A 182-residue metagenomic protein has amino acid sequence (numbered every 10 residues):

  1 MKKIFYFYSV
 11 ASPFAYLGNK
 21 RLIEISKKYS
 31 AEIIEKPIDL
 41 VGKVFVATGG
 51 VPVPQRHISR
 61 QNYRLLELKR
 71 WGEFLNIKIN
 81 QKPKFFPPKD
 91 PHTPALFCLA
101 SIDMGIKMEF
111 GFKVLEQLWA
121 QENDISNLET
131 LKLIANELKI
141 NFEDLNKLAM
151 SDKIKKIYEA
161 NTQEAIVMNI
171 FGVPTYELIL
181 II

Functional and structural regions predicted by a protein language model:
K2-E32, K36, M104, K113-I182: C-terminal cap of thioredoxin/glutaredoxin-like
V10, N19-L118: Structural alpha/beta surface segment adjacent to cysteine/selenocysteine redox centers across thiol/disulfide enzymes
